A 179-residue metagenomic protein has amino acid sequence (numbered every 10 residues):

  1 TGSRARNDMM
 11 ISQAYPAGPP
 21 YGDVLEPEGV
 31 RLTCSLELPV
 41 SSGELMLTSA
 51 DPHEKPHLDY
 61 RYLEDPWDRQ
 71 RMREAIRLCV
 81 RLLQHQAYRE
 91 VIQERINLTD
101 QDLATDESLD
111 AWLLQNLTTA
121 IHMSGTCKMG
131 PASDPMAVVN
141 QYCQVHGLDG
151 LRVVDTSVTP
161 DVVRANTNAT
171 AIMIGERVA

Functional and structural regions predicted by a protein language model:
T1-T170, V178-A179: FAD-dependent oxidoreductase catalytic-site/capping-region signature
